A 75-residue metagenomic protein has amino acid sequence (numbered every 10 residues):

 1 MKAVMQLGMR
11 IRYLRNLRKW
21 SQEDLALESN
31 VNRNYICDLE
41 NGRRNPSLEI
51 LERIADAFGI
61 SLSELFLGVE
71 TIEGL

Functional and structural regions predicted by a protein language model:
M1-Q6, E73: A detector for short, charged/polar N-terminal pre-domain segments
M5, N16, R44-N45: Short amphipathic helical patch at the helix-1/turn junction of helix-turn-helix
M9-E28, R53: Short basic helix-loop element that most often maps to the first helix and adjoining turn of HTH DNA-binding modules
I11, L25-A26, I36-L39, L65: Conserved hydrophobic/aromatic packing and binding residues within compact polymer-binding modules
N30-N45: Recognition helix of helix-turn-helix/homeodomain-like DNA-binding domains that insert into the DNA major groove
E49-E64: DNA major-groove recognition helix of helix-turn-helix/homeodomain DNA-binding modules
D56, F66-L75: Short, charged recognition helix plus adjacent turn of helix-turn-helix-like nucleic-acid-binding domains
